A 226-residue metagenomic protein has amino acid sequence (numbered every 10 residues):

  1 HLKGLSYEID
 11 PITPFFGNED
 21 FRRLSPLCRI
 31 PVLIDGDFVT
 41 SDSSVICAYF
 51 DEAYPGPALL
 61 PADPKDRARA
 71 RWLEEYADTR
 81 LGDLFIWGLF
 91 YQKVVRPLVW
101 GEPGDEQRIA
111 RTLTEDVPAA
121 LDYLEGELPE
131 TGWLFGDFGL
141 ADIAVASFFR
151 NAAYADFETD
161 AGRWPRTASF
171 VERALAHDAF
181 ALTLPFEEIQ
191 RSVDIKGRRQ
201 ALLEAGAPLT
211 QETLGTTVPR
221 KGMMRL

Functional and structural regions predicted by a protein language model:
H1-R111, Q211-L226: GST-like domain detector, emphasizing the conserved glutathione-binding G-site in the N-terminal thioredoxin-like
K3, A70, D142-I143, H177: Short, thiol/selenol-centered motifs that function as redox-active sites or metal-ligating centers
I12-F15, P165, E187-E188: Residue-level "edge-of-site" marker
S41, V45, L113, F148-F149 (+1 more regions): Tryptophan-centric aromatic hotspots in well-structured domains and transmembrane helices
Y54, L128-T131, D178, E187: A general structural signal marking secondary-structure boundaries and capping sites
A77-A176, L226: GST-like fold's C-terminal all-alpha helical module
L113, A176-V193: Charged/polar, low-hydrophobicity segments characteristic of intrinsically disordered regions and flexible loops
E187-L226: Acidic/histidine-enriched, glycine/proline-rich intrinsically disordered or flexible terminal extensions
